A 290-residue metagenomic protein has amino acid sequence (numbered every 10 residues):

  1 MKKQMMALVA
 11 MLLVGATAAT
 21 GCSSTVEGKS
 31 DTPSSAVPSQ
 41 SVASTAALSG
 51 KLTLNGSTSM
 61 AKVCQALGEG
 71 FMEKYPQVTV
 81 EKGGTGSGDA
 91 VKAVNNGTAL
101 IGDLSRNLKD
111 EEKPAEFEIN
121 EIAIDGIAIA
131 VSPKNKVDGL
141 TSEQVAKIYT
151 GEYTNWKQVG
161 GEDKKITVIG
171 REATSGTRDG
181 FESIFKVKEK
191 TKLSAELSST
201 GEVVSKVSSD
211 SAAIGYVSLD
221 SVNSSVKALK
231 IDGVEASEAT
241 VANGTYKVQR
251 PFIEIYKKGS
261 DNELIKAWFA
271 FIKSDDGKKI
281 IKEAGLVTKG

Functional and structural regions predicted by a protein language model:
M1-V9: Bacterial N-terminal signal peptides that target proteins for export
K3-Q4, A18, S23-G290: Exported/periplasmic ABC-transporter solute-binding proteins
V9-T17: Bacterial N-terminal signal peptides
